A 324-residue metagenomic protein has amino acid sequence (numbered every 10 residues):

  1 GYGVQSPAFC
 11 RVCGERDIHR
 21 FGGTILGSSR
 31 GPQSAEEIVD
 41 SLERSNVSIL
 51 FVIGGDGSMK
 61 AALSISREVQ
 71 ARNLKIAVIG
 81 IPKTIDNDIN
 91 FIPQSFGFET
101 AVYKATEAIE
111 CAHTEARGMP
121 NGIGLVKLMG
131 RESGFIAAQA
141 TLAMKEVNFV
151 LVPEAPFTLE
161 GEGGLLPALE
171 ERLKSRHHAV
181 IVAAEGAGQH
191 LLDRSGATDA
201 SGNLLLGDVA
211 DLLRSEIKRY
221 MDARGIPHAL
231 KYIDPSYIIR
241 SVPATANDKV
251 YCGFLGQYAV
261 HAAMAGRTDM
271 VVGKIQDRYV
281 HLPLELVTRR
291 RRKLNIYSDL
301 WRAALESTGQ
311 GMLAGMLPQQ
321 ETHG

Functional and structural regions predicted by a protein language model:
G1, R30-G31, G55-D56, I81-N87 (+4 more regions): Short, ordered loop/turn segments at secondary-structure junctions
G1-L50, G57-M59, I85, F96-Y103 (+1 more regions): Glycine-rich oxoanion-binding loops at beta->alpha junctions
G1-Y2, S34, M59-K60, D88 (+5 more regions): Flexible loop/turn segments at secondary-structure boundaries
S41, V52-G54, K60-K75, I79 (+1 more regions): Accessory alpha-helical/coil subdomains and C-terminal extensions that flank or cap enzyme catalytic cores
V47, H177-H178, T268: Short, high-confidence coil segments that cap the C-terminus of an alpha-helix and link into the following beta-strand
N90-V102, P243-A246: Short beta-strand elements at the ligand-binding edges of bilobed clamshell
A197-G324: C-terminal non-catalytic interaction/assembly regions of soluble proteins
